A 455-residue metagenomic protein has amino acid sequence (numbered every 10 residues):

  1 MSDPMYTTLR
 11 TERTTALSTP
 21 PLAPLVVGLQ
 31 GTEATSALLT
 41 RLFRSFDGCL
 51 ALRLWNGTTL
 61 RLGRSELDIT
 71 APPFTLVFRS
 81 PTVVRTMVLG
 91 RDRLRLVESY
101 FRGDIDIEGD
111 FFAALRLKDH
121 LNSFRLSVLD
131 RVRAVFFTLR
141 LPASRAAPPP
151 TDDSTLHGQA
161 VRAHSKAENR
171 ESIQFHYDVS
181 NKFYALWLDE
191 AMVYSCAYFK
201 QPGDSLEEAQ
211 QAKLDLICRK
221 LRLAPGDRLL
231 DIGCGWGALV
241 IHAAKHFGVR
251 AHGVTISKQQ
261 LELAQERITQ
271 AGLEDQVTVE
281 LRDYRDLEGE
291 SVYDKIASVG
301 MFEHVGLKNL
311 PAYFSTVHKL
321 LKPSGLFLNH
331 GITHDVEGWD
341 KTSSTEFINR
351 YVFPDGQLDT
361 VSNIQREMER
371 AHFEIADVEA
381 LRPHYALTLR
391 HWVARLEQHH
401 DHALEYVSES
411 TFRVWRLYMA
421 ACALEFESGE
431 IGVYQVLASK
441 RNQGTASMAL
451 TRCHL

Functional and structural regions predicted by a protein language model:
M1-D204, E208-Q210, L216: Feature captures hydrophobic
P225-G233: Conserved class I S-adenosyl-L-methionine
W236-F247: Conserved SAM-binding loop of SAM-dependent methyltransferases across substrates and taxa, primarily the Class I
A264-Q265: Conserved SAM-binding loop
R285-I296: A short acidic, Gly/Pro-enriched loop at the edge of an enzyme's catalytic core that lines a small-molecule cofactor
P311-P323: A short glycine-rich, Lys/Arg-flanked "PGG" loop and its adjoining helix->strand segment in the class I
S324-I332: Conserved beta-strand signature within the Rossmann-like core of class I S-adenosyl-L-methionine
I332-A446, R452-L455: Substrate-binding/catalytic lobe of Class I Rossmann-like enzymes that use SAM or dcSAM, i.e., the mid-to-C-terminal
